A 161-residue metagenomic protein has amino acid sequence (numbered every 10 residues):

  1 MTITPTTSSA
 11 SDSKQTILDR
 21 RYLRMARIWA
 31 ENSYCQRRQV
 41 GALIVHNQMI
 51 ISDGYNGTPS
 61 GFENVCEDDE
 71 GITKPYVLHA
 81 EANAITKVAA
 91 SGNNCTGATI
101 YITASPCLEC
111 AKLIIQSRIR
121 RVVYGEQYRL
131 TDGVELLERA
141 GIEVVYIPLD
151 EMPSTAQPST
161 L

Functional and structural regions predicted by a protein language model:
M1-L161: Zinc-dependent deaminase catalytic domain
